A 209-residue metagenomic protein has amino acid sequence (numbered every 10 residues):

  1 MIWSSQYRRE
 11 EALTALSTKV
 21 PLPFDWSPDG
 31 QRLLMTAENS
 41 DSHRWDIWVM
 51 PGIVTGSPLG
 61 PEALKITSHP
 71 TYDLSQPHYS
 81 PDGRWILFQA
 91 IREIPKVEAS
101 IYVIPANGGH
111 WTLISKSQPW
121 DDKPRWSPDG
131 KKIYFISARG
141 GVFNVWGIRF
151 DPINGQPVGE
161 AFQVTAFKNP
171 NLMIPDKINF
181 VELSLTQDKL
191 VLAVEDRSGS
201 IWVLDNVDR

Functional and structural regions predicted by a protein language model:
M1-L13, Q31-R32, T36-K65, R84-W85 (+4 more regions): Beta-propeller blade-edge and WD-like acidic-aromatic loop motif
L16-E38, S68-I91, K96, H110-I136 (+1 more regions): Conserved beta-propeller blade repeats
